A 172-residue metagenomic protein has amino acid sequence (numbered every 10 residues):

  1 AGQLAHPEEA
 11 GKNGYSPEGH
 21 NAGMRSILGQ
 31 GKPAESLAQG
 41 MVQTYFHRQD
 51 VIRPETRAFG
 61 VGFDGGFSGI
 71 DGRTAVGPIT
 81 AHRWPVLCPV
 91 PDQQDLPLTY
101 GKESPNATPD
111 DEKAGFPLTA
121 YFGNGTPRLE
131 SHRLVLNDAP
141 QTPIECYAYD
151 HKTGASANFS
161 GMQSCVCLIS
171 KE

Functional and structural regions predicted by a protein language model:
A1-N124, L129-D138, S160, S164 (+1 more regions): Functional surface patches built around histidine and acidic residues
Q141-S156: Solvent-exposed serine/threonine-rich low-complexity stretches and specific carbohydrate-binding patches
L168: Ligand-binding face of N-terminal immunoglobulin V-set domains in extracellular IgSF glycoproteins
